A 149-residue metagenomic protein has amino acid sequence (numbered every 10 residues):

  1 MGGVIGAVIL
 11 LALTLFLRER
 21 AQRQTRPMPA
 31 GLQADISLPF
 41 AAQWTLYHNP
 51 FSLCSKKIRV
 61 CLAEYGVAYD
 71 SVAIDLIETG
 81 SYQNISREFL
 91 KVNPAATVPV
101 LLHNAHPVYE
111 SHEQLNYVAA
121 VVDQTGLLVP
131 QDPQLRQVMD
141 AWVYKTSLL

Functional and structural regions predicted by a protein language model:
M1-I5: N-terminal Sec-pathway targeting helices
G6-L149: GST-like domain detector, emphasizing the conserved glutathione-binding G-site in the N-terminal thioredoxin-like
